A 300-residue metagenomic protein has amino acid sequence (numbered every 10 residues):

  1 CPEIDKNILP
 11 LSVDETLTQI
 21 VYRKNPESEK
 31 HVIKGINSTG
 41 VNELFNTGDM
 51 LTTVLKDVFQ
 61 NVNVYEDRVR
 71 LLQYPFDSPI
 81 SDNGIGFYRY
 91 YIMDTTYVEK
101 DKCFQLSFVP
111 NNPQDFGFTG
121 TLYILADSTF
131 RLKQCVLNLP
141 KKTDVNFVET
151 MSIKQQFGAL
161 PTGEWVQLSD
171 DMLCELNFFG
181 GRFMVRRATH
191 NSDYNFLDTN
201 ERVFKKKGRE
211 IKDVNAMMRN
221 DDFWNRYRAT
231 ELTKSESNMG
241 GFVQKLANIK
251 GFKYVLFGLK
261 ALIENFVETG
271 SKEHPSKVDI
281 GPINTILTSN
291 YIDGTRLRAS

Functional and structural regions predicted by a protein language model:
C1-Q105, V109-G117, E175, F179-S289: Structured extracytoplasmic
E99-S107, R131-V136, E164-S169: Short, hydrophobic/aromatic-rich segments at coil-to-beta transitions
Q114, L125-S128, V136-K142: Short helix-loop boundary/capping segments
F116-G120, E149-K154, M184-A188, R298: Short, surface-exposed coil-to-beta transition loops
L122-A126, S152-T162: Extended lipid/amphipathic-ligand handling interfaces
S128-Q134, T285-S300: Surface-exposed extracellular loop regions of Gram-negative outer-membrane beta-barrel proteins
L137-T143, D171-F179: Short, solvent-exposed aromatic-acidic interface loops
P140-T150, K154-F157: Outer-membrane beta-barrel proteins
